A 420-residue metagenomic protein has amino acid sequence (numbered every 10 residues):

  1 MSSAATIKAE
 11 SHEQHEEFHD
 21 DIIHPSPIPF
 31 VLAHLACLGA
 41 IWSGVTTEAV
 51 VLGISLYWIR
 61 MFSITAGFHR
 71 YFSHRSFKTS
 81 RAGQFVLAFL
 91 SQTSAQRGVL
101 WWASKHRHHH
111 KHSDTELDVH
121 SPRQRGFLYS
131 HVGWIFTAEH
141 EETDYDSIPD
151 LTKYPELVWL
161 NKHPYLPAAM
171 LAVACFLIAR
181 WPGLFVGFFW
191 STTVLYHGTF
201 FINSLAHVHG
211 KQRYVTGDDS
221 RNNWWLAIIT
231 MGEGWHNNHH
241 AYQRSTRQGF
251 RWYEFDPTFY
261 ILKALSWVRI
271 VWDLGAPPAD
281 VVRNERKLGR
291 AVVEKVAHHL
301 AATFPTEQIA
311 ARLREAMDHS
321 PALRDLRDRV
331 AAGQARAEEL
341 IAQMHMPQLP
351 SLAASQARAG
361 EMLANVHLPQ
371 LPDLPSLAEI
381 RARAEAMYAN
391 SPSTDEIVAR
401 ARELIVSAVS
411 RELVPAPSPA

Functional and structural regions predicted by a protein language model:
M1-F200, T246-A420: Non-catalytic, topology-defining segments of multipass membrane proteins
H24, G126, G210, G232-G234: Glycine-centered flexibility motif
I148-P155, Q212-W235, H239-Y242: Active-site-proximal inter-transmembrane loops
F185-G187, V194-T230: Alpha-helical transmembrane anchor segments
A206-G210, Y242-R247: Interfacial helix-loop-helix junctions of multi-pass membrane proteins
